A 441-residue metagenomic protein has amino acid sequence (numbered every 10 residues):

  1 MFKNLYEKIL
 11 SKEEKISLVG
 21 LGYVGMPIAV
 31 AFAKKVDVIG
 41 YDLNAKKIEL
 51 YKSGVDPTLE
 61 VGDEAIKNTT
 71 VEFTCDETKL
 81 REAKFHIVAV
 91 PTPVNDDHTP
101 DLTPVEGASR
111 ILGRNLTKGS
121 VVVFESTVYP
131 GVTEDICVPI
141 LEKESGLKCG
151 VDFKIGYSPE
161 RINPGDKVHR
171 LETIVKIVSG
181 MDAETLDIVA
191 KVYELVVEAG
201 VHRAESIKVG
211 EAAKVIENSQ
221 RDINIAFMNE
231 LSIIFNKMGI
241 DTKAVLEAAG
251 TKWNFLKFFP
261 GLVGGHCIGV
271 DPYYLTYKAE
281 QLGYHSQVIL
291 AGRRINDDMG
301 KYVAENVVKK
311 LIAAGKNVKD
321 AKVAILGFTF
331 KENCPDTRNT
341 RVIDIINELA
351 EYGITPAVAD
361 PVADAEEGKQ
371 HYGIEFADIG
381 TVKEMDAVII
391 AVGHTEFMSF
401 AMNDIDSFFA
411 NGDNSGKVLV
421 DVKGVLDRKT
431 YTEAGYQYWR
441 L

Functional and structural regions predicted by a protein language model:
M1-L441: Structural/interface elements that position substrates and couple domains in central-metabolism enzymes
